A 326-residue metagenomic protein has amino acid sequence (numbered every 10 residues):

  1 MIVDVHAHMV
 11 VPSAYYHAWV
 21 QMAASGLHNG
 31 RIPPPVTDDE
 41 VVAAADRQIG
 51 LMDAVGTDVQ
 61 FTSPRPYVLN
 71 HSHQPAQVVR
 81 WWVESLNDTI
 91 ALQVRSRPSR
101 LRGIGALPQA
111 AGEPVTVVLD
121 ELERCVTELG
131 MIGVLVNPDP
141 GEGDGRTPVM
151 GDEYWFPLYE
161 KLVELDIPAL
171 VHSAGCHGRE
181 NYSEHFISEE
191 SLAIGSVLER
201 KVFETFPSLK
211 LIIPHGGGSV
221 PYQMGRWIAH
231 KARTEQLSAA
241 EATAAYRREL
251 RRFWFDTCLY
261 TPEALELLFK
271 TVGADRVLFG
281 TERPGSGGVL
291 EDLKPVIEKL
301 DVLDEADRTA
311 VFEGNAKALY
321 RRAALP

Functional and structural regions predicted by a protein language model:
M1-V5, P12-V59, D88-R95, R124 (+8 more regions): Mid-to-C-terminal alpha-helical segments outside catalytic/metal-binding sites
V3-A7, Q60-T62, R102-G105, V134-V136 (+4 more regions): Hydrophobic faces of well-ordered beta-strands that scaffold small-molecule active sites in alpha/beta enzyme cores
H8, D139, A174-G175, G217 (+1 more regions): Catalytic metal-binding/acid-base residues of hydrolase active sites
H8, P12-V42, H73, R80 (+2 more regions): Active-site gating loops and adjacent loop-to-helix segments of metal-dependent hydrolytic enzymes
T37-A43, N70, Q109-V117, G141-D152 (+3 more regions): Acidic-and-aromatic substrate-binding clefts and catalytic sites of carbohydrate-active enzymes
P64-S196: Active-site gating/metal-coordination segments in enzymes
G143, E180-S191, E204-G217, P221 (+1 more regions): Active-site core of metal-dependent hydrolases
A169-V171, C176, S188-E199, F203 (+4 more regions): Conserved N-terminal glycine/acidic-rich loop preference
